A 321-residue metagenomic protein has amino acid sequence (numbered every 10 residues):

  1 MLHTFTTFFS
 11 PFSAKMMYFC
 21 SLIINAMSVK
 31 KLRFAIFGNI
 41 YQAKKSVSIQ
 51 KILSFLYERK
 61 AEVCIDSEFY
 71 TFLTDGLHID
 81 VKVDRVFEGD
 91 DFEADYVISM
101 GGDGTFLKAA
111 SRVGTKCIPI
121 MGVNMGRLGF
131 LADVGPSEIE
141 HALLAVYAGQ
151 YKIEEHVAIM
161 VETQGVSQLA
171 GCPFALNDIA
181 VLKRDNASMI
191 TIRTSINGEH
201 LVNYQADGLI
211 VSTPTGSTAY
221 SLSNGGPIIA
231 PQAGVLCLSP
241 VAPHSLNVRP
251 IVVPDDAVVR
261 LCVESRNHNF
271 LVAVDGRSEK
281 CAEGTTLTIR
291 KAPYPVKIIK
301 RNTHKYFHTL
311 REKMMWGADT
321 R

Functional and structural regions predicted by a protein language model:
H3, T7, P11, K15-N25: Short, positively charged and aromatic/hydrophobic N-terminal segments
Y18, A26-Y96, S137-K152, T163-P173: ATP/NTP phosphate-donor binding region
Y41, D103-T105, L128, T215-S217: Short glycine-rich anion-binding loops that position phosphate/pyrophosphate groups of nucleotides and phosphorylated
K45, G104-A109, T218-S223: Short glycine/serine/threonine-rich phosphate/pyrophosphate-binding segments that cradle anionic phosphate groups
V113-V123, F130: Gly/Ser-rich helix-loop-strand patches that form or flank binding pockets for ribonucleotide-derived cofactors
R127-D207: Catalytic core of DAGKc-family lipid kinases
V181, N197-H200, L246-R321: ATP/nucleoside-binding phosphotransfer catalytic cores, i.e., glycine-rich phosphate-binding loops
N203-N247: Gly/Ser/Thr-rich active-site loops/lids in small-molecule metabolic enzymes that frequently grip phosphoryl groups
